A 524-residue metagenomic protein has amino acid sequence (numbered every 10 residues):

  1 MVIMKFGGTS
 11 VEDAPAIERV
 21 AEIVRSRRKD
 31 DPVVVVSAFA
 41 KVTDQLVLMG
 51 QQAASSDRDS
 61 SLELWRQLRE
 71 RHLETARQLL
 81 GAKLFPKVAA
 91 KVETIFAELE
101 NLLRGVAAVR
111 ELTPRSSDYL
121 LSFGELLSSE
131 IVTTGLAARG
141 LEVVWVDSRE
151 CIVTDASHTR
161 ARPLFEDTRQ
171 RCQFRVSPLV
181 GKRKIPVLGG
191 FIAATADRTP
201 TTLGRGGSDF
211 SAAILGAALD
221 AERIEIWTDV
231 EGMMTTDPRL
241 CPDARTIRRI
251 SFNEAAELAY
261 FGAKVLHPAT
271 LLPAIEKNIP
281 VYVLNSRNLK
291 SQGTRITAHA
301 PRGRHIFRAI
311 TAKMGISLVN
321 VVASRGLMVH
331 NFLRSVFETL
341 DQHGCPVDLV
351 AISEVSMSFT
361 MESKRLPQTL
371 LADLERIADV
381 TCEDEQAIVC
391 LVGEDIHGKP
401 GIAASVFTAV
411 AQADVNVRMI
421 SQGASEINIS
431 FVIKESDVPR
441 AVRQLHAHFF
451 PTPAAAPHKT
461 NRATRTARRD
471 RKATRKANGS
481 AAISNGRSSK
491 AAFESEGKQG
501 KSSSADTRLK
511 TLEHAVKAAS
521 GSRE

Functional and structural regions predicted by a protein language model:
M1-L266, L271, V432-K434, P453 (+3 more regions): Nucleotide/pyrophosphate-binding catalytic subdomain
F39-A40, E150, V230-G232, K277 (+5 more regions): Glycine-rich beta-alpha junction loops
L141, A221, I279, C345 (+1 more regions): Short glycine/serine/threonine/alanine-rich loop segments
R223-W227, V281-V283, D348: Short hydrophobic alpha-helical runs that function as membrane-insertion/retention elements
K290-N485, K490-E524: A conserved regulatory-domain signal marking ACT and ACT-like small-molecule sensing domains and adjacent regulatory
